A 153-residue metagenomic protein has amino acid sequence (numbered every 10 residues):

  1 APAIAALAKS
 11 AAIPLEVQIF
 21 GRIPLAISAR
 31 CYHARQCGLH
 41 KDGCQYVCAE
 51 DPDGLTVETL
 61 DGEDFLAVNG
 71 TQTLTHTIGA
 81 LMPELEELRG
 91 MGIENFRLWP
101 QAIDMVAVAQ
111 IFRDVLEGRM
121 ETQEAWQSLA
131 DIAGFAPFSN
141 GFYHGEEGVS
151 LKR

Functional and structural regions predicted by a protein language model:
A1-R153: Active-site pocket-lining/capping segments in soluble small-molecule metabolic enzymes
